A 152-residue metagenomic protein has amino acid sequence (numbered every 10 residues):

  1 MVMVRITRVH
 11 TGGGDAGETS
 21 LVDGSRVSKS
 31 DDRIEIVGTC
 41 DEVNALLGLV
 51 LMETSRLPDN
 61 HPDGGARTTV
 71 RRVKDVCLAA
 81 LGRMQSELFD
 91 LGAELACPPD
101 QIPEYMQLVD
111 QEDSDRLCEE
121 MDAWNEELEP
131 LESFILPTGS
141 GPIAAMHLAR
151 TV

Functional and structural regions predicted by a protein language model:
M1-V152: Phosphate/pyrophosphate-binding loop motifs in nucleotide- or prenyl diphosphate-using proteins
